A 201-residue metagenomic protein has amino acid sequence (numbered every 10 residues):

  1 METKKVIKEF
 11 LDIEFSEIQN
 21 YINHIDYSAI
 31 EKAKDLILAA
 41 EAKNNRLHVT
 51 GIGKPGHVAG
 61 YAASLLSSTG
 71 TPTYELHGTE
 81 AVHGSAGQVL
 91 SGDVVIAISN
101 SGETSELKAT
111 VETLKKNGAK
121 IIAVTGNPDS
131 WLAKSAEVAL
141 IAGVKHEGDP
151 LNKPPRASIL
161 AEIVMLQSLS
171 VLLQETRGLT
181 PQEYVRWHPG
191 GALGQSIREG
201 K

Functional and structural regions predicted by a protein language model:
M1-K43: An N-terminal, well-structured beta->alpha segment
A29, N44, H48, T180-Y184: Secondary-structure transition/capping residues
K32-D35, H57, H188: Amphipathic alpha-helical interaction segments
L38, N45-R177: Glycine-rich phosphate-binding loops that contact phosphosugars or nucleotide phosphates
K134, G148, Q174-K201: Internal, active-site/partner-interface "lid" segment
